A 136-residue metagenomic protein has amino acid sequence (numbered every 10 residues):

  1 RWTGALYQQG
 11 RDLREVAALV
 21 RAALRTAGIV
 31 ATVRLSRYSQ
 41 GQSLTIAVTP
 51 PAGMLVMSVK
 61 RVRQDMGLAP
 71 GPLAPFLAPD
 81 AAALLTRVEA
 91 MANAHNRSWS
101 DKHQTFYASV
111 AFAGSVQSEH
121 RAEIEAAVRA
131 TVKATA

Functional and structural regions predicted by a protein language model:
R1-A27, Y38-M57: Catalytic phosphate/metal-binding cores of nucleic-acid and nucleotide-processing enzymes, i.e., regions that mediate
V20-G28, L85-A92: Hydrophobic, Leu/Ile/Phe/Ala-enriched alpha-helical segments that form helix-helix packing faces
V33-R37: Short beta-strand
G53-A136: C-terminal basic regulatory modules in eukaryotic proteins
